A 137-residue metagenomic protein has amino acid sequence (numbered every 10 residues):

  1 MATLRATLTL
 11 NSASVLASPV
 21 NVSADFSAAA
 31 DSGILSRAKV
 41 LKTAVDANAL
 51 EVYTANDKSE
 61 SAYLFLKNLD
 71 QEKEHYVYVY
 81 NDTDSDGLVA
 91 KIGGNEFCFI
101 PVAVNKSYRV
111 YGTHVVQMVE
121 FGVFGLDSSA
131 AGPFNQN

Functional and structural regions predicted by a protein language model:
M1-T54: N-terminal low-complexity, intrinsically disordered "leader/linker" segments enriched in small/polar and basic residues
A2-V15, G112-N137: C-terminal interaction-tip segments
S36, S61-Y63, F97: Intrinsic-disorder/low-complexity, polar/charged segments enriched in Ser/Thr/Lys/Arg/Asp/Glu/Gln
N48-Y53, A62-N68, V77, Y108-V110: Hydrophobic beta-strand segments within beta-rich accessory/binding domains
T54-A55, K91-S107, Y111: Beta-sandwich interaction modules
K58-L88: Short, surface-exposed beta-strand/strand-loop-strand elements in extracellular ectodomains
D70, V104, H114: Flexible, active-site-proximal loop/turn residues at the rims of small-molecule/cofactor binding pockets and catalytic
